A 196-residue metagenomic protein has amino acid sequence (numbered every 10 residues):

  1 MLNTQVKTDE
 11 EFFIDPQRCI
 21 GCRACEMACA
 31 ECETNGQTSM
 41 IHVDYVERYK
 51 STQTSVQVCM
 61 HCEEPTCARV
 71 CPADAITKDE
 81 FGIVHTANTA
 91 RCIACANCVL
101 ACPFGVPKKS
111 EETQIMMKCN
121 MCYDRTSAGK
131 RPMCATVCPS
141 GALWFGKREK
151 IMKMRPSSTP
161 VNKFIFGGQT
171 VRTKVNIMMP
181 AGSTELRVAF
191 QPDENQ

Functional and structural regions predicted by a protein language model:
M1-Q196: Non-ligating segments of multi-cofactor redox enzymes
